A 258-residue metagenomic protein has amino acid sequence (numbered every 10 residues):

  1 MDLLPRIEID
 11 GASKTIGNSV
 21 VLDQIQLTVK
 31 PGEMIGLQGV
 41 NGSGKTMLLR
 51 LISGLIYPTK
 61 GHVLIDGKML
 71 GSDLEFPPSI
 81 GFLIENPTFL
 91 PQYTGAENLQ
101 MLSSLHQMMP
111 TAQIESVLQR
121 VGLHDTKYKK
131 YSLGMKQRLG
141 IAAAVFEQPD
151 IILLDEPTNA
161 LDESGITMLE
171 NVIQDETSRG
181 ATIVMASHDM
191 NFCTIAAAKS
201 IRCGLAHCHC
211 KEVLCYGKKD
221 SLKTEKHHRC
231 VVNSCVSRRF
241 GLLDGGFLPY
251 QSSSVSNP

Functional and structural regions predicted by a protein language model:
Q38-V40: The feature captures the beta-strand-to-loop junction immediately N-terminal to the Walker
S53: Helix-to-loop junction immediately C-terminal to a conserved catalytic motif
G61-F76: Conserved ABC transporter NBD signature motif
Q100, T111-T126: Conserved ABC ATPase "signature" region
I152-E156: Catalytic Walker B motif of ABC-type/P-loop ATPase nucleotide-binding domains
S187-H188: H-loop/switch region of ABC-family ATPase nucleotide-binding domains
